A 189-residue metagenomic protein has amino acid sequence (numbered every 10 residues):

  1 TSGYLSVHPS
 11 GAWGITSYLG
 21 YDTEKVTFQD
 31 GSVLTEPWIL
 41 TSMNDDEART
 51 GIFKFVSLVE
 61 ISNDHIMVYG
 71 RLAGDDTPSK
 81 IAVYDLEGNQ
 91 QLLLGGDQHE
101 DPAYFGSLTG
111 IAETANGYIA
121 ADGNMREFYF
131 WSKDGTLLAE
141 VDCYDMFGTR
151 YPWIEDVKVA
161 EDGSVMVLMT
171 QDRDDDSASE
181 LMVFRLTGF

Functional and structural regions predicted by a protein language model:
T1-F189: Eukaryotic scaffold repeat domains enriched in small/polar residues
